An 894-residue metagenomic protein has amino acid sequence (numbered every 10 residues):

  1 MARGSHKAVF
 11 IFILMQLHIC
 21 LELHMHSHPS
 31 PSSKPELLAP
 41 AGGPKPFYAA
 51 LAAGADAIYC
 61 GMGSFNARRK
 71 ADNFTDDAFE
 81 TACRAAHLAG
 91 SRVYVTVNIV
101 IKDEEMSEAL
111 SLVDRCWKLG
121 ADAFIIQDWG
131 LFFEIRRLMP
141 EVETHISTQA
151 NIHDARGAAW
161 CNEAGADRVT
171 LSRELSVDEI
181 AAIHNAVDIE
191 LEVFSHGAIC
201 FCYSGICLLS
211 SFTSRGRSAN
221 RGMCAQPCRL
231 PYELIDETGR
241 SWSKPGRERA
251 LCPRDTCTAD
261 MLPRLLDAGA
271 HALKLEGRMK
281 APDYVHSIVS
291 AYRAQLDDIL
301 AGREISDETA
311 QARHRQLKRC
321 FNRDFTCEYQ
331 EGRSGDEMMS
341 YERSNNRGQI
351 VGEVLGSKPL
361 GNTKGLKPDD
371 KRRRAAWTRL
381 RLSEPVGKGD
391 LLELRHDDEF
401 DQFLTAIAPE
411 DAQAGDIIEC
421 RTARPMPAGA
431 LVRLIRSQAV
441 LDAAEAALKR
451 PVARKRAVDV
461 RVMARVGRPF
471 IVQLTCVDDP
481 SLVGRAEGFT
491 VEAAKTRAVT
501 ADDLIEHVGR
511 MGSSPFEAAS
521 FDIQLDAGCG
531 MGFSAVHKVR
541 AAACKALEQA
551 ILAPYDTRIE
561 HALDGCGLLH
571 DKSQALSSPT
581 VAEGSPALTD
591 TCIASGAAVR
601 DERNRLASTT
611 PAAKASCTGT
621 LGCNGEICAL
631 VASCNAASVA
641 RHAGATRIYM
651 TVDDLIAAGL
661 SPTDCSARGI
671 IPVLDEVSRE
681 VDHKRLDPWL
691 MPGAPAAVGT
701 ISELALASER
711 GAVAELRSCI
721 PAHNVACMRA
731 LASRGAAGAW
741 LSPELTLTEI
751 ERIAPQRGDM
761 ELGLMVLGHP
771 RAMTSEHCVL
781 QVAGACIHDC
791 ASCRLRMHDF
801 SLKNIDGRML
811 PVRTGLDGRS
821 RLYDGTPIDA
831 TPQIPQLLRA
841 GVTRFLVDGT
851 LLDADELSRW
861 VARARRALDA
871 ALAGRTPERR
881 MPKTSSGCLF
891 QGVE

Functional and structural regions predicted by a protein language model:
A2, A8, T363, A575 (+3 more regions): Ala/Thr-enriched low-complexity intrinsically disordered regions
H6, H18, H24, D571 (+2 more regions): Intrinsic-disorder-associated, low-complexity terminal segments enriched in Asp/Asn/His/Tyr and depleted of Lys/Arg
F10-F12: Aromatic (phenylalanine/tyrosine) cluster motif
L21, M25-A52, A57-S64, A82-C83 (+9 more regions): Surface-exposed amphipathic alpha-helical tracts and adjacent flexible/coil segments at the periphery of soluble enzymes
R69-E80, A85: A phosphate-binding glycine/aspartate-rich beta-alpha loop in the early core of alpha/beta enzymes
M139: Conserved phosphotransfer cores of two-component systems
